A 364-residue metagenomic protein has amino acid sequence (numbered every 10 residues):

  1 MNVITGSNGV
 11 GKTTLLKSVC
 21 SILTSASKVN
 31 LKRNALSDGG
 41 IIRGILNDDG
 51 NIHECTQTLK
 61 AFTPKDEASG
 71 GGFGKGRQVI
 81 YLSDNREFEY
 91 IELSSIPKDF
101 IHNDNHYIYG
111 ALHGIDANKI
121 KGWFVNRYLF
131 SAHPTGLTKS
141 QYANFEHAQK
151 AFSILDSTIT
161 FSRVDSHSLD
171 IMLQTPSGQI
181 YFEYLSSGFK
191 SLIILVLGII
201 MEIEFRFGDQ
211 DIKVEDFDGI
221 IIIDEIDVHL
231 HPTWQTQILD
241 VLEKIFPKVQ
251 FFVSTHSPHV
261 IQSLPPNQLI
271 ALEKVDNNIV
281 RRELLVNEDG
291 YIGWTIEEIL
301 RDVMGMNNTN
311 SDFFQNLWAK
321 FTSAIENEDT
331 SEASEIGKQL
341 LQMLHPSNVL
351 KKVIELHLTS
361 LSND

Functional and structural regions predicted by a protein language model:
M1-N30, D170-T309: Switch/communication elements of ASCE P-loop NTPase nucleotide-binding domains
T5, K17-S69, F73-K75: Conserved P-loop NTP-binding catalytic core
L36, V164-H167, V275-D276: Short, ordered beta-strand-loop transition motifs
D38-E54, K60, L169-P176, L269-A271 (+2 more regions): Short polybasic amphipathic segments
D38-I41, K75-V79, P247, P265-N267: Short glycine-/polar-rich loops that comprise or flank the Walker A/P-loop and associated switch/sensor motifs
L59-L155, L300: Coupling/switch segment of ABC-type P-loop NTPase heads
S69-G71, K244, H259-D364: RecA-like P-loop NTPase motor core
T158-L173: Long, charged, glycine-rich C-terminal linkers/tails
